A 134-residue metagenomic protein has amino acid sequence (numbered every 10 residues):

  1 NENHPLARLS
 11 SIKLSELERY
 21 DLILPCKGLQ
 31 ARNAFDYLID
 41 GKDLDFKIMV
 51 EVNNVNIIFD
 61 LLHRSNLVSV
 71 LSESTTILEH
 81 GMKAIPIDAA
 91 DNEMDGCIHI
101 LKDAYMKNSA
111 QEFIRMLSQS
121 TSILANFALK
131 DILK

Functional and structural regions predicted by a protein language model:
N1-H4, K102-A104: Short loop segments at secondary-structure junctions
N3-H4, I12-L14, Y20-L22, E93-I98: Small-molecule pocket liners
L6-A7, L14, D21-K42, M106-R115 (+1 more regions): Secondary-structure junction motif
L9-S10, N56-Y105, E112: Beta-alpha-beta core module
S11, E16, E51, V70: Short aromatic/basic micro-patch
E18-Y20, G41-D43, H63, H80-M82: Acidic, glycine-centered active-site loop in nucleotide-sugar glycosyltransferases
L24-P25, D45-N54: Short beta-strand-to-loop elements that line the ligand-binding cleft of bilobed periplasmic-binding protein-like
Q30, V52, S74-T75: Residue-level "edge-of-site" marker
